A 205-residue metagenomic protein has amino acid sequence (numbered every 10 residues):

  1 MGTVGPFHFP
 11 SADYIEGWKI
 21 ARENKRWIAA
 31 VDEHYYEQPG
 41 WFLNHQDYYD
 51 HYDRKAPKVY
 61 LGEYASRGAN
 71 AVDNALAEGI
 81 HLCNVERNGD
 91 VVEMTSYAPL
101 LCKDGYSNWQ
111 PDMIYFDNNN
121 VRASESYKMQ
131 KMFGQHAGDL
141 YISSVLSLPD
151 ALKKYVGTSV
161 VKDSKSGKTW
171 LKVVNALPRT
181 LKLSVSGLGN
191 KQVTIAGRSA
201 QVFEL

Functional and structural regions predicted by a protein language model:
M1-G2, A30-D32, K58-E63, E93-Y97 (+1 more regions): Structural recognition of the beta-strand scaffold that forms the well-ordered cores of secreted hydrolase catalytic
M1-R26, E37: Catalytic cores of extracellular degradative/oxidative enzymes
F7-Y14, Q38-F42, S66-A71, L101-Y106 (+2 more regions): Flexible loop/turn segments at secondary-structure boundaries
I20-V72: Glycoside hydrolase catalytic-domain groove-lining segments
A56-G157: Aromatic/acidic polysaccharide-binding cleft in carbohydrate-active enzymes
K153-G187: Carbohydrate-binding surface patches
P178-S199, F203: Beta-strand-rich binding/interaction modules
